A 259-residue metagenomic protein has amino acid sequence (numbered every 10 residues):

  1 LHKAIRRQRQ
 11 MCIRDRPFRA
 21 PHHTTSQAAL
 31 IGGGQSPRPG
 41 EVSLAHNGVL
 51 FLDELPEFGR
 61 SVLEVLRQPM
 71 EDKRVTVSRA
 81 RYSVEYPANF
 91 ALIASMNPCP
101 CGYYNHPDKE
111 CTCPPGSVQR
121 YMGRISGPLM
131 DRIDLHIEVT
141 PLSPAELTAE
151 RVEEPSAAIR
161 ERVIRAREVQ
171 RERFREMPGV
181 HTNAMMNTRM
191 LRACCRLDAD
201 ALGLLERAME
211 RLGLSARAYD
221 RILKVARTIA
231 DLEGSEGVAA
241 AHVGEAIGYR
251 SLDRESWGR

Functional and structural regions predicted by a protein language model:
L1-R9, I13: Single conserved hydrophobic/aromatic residue that forms the stacking wall/gate of nucleotide- or nucleobase-binding
Q8, H46-G48, N89-A91: ABC transporter nucleotide-binding domains
Q10, R14-A20, V163: Long, charged amphipathic helices and adjacent flexible linkers at domain junctions
P17, A28-L50, S83: Conserved alpha-helical scaffold flanking the Walker A/P-loop in AAA+ ATPase domains
R19-A29, S95: Switch I (G2) and immediately adjacent beta-strands of P-loop GTPase domains
H22-H23, V42-L44, V84-Y86, L129: Solvent-exposed alpha-helices and their adjacent loops that cap or buttress functional pockets in soluble metabolic
S36-P37, L55, R60-R259: Basic, amphipathic alpha-helical bundle interface domains used for macromolecular binding and assembly
